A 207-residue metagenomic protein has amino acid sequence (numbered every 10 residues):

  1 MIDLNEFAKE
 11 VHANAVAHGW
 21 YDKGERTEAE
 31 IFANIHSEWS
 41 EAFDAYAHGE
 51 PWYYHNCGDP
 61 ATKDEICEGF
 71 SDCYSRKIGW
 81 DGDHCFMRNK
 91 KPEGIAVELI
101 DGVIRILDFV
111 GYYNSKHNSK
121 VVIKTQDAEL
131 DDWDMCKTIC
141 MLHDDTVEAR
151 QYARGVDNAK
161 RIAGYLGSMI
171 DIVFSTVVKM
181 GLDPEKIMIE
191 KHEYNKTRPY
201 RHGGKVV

Functional and structural regions predicted by a protein language model:
M1-V207: Flexible "arm" and connector segments at domain edges
